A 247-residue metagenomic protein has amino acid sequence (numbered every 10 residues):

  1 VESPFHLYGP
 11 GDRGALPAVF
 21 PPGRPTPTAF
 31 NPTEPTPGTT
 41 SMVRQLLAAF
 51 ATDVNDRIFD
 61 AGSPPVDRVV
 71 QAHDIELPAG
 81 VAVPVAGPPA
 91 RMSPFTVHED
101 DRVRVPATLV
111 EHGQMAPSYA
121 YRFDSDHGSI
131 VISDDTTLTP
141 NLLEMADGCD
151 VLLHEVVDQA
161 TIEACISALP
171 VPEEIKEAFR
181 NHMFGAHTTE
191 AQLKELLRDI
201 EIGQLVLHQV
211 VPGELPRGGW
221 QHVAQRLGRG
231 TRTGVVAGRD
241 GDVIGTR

Functional and structural regions predicted by a protein language model:
V1-D126, G218-T246: Binuclear metal-dependent hydrolase catalytic cores
L7, A120, D126-S129, T137-G241: Cap/insert and terminal regions of metallo-dependent hydrolase folds
